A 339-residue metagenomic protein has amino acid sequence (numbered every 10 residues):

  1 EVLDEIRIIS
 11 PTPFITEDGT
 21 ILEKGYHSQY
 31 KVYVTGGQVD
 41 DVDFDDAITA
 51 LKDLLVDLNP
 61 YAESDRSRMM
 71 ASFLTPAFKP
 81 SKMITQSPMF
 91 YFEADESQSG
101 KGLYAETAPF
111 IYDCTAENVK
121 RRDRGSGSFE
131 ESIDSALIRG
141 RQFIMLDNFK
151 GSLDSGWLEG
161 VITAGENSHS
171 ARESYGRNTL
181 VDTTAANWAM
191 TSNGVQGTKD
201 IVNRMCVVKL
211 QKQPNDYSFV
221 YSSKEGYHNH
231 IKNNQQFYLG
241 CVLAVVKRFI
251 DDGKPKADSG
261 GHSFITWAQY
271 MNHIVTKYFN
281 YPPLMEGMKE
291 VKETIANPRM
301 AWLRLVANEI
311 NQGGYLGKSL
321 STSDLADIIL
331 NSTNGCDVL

Functional and structural regions predicted by a protein language model:
E1-T20: Long, basic/Gly/Ser/Thr-rich N-terminal segments that mediate initial subcellular attachment or targeting
G19-G140, L325: P-loop NTPase catalytic core of nucleic-acid-dependent motor ATPases
G25-F44, L51, L180-A186, G194-V195 (+1 more regions): Phosphate-sensing "switch" segment of ASCE/P-loop ATPases
E93-E96, L103, F129-D134, L146 (+3 more regions): DNA transaction DNA-binding modules
G140-F143, N167-S168, T183-W188: Loop/turn-to-beta-strand initiation segments
R141-A164, G194-N203: Conserved AAA+/SF3 P-loop NTPase catalytic/coupling segment centered on the Walker-B
D154-L180: Conserved catalytic/switch belt of AAA+ P-loop NTPases
S174-G176, R204, L210-N229, L316-L339: Positively charged interface segments
